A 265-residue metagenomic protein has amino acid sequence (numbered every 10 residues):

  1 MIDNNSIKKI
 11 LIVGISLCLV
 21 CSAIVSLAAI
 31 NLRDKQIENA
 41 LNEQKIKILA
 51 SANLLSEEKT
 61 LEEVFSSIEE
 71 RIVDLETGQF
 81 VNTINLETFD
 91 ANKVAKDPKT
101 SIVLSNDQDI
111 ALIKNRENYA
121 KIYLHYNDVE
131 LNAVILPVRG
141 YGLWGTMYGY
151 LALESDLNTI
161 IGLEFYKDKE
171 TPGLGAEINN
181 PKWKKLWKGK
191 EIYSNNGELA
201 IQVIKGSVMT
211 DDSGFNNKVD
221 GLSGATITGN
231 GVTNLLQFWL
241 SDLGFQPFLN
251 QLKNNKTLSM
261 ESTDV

Functional and structural regions predicted by a protein language model:
I2-V265: Flexible, solvent-exposed loop/hinge segments and secondary-structure transition points
